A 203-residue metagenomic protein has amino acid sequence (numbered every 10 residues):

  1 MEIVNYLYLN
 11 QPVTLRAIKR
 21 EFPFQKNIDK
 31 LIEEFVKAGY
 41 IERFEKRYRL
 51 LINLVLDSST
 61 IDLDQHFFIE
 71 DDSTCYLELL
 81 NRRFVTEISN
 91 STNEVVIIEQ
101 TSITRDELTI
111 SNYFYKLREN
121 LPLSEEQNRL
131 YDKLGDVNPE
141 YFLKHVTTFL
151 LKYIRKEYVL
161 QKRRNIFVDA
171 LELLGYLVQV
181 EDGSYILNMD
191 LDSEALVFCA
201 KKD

Functional and structural regions predicted by a protein language model:
M1-A17, E70-K162: Short amphipathic alpha-helical interface segments
M1-C75: Polyanion-binding and phosphate-handling cores
F22-K37, E157-L174: Short amphipathic alpha-helical interaction segments
V36-R47, V168, E172-G183: A short, conserved structural fragment
R47-N53, G183-D190: Minor-groove-contacting beta-hairpin "wing" of winged helix-turn-helix DNA-binding domains
L54-I88, L191-D203: Short, amphipathic alpha-helical interaction segments positioned at domain boundaries
L130-K144, A170-V178, S184-N188: Ordered hydrophobic segments in well-structured contexts
